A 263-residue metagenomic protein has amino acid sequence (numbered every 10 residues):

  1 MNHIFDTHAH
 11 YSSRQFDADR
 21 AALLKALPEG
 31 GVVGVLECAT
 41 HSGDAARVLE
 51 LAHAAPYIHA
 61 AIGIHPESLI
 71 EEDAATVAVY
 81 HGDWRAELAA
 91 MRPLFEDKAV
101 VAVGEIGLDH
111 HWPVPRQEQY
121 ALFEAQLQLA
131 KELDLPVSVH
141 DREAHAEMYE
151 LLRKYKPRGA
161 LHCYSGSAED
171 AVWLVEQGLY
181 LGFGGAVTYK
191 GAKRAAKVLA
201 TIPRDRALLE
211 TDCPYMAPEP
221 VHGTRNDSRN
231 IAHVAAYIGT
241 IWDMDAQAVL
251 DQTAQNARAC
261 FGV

Functional and structural regions predicted by a protein language model:
M1-V263: Mid-domain alpha/beta scaffold segments of enzyme catalytic cores
